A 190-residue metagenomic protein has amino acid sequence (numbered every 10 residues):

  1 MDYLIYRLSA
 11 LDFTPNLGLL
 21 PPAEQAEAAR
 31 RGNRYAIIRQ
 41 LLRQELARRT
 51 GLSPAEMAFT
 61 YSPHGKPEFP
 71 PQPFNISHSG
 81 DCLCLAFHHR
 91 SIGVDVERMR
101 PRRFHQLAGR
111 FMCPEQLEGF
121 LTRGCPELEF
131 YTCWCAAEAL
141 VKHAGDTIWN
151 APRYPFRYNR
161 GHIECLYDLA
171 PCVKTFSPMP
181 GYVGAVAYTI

Functional and structural regions predicted by a protein language model:
M1-I190: Core catalytic alpha/beta fold that binds nucleotide/phospho-ligands
